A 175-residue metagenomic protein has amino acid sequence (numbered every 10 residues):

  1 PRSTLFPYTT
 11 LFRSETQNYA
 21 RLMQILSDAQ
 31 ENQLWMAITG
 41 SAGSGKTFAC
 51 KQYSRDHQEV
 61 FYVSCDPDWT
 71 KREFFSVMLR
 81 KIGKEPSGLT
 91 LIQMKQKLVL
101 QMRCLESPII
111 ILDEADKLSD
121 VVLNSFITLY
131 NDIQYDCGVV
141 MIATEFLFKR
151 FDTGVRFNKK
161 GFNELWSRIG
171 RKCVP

Functional and structural regions predicted by a protein language model:
T4-L11: Short, small-residue-biased leader/transition segments that mark boundaries at the very start of proteins
E15-Q30: Pre-Walker A adenine-sensing motif
Q30-Q52, D66-P67: Walker A/P-loop nucleotide-binding motif
W35-A42, L118, Y130-K160: Sensor-1/coupling segment of RecA-like P-loop NTPase cores
W35-T39, F61, I111: Short hydrophobic/aromatic beta-strand immediately N-terminal to the Walker A/P-loop
H57-P67: Conserved catalytic segments around the Walker B and adjacent sensor/switch elements of P-loop NTPase domains
Q58-V60, V155-P175: A short helix-turn-beta junction within AAA+ P-loop NTPase domains corresponding to the substrate/partner-engaging
T70-V77, E85-S125, N131-G138, K160-G161 (+2 more regions): Mid-core helix/loop region of P-loop NTP-binding domains shared across ATPases and GTPases
